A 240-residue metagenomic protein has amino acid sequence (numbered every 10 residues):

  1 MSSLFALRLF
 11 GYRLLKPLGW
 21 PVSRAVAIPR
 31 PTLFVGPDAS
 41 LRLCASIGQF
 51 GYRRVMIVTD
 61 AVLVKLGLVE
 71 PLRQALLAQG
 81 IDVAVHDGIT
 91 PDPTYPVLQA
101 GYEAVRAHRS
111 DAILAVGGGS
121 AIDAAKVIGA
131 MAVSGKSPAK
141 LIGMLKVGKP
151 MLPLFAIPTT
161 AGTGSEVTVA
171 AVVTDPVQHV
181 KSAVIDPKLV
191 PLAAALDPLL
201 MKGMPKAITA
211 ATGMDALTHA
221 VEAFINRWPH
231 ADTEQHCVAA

Functional and structural regions predicted by a protein language model:
M1-V85: An N-terminal, well-structured beta->alpha segment
D38, R42, F50, G67 (+5 more regions): Conserved active-site and cofactor/substrate-binding residues in soluble primary-metabolism enzymes
C44, R73, A84, Q99-Y102 (+3 more regions): Predominant activation on well-ordered alpha-helical scaffold segments within soluble catalytic domains
I47, G51, L76, G80 (+3 more regions): Structural signal for hydrophobic packing residues in well-ordered secondary-structure cores of soluble enzyme domains
V85-Y95: Short beta->alpha junction loops
P96-L196: Glycine/threonine-rich beta-strand-loop-alpha-helix active-site module that forms ligand/phosphate-binding
A170-A240: Carboxylate- and glycine-rich phosphate/diphosphate-binding segment that chelates Mg2+/Mn2+
